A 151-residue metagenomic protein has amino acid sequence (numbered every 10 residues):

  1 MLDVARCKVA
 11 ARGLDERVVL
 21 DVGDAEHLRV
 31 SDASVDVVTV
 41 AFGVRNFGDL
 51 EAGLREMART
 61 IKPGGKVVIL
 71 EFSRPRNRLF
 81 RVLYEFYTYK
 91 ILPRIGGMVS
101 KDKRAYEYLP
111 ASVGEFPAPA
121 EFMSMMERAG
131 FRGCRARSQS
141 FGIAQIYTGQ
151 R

Functional and structural regions predicted by a protein language model:
M1-L28: Class I SAM-dependent methyltransferase SAM/SAH-binding core
H27-D32, G48: Short conserved loop adjoining the S-adenosyl-L-methionine
V38-T39: Hydrophobic beta-strand segment of the Class I
F42-R45, E71: Short catalytic micro-motifs in class I SAM-dependent methyltransferases
E51-K66: A short glycine-rich, Lys/Arg-flanked "PGG" loop and its adjoining helix->strand segment in the class I
V67-V68, G133: A short hydrophobic/small-residue beta-strand
R74-A129, R135: C-terminal alpha-helical "lid/dimerization" subdomain adjacent to the S-adenosyl-L-methionine
M123, A129-R151: Core SAM-dependent methyltransferase catalytic element
